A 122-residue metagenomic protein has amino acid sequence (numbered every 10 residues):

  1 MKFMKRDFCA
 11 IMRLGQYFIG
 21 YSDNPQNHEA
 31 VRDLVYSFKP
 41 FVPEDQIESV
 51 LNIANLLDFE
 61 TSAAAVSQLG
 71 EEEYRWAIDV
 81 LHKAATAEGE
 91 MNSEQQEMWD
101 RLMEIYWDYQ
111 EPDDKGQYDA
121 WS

Functional and structural regions predicted by a protein language model:
M1-S122: Small-residue-enriched hydrophobic alpha-helices in membranes
